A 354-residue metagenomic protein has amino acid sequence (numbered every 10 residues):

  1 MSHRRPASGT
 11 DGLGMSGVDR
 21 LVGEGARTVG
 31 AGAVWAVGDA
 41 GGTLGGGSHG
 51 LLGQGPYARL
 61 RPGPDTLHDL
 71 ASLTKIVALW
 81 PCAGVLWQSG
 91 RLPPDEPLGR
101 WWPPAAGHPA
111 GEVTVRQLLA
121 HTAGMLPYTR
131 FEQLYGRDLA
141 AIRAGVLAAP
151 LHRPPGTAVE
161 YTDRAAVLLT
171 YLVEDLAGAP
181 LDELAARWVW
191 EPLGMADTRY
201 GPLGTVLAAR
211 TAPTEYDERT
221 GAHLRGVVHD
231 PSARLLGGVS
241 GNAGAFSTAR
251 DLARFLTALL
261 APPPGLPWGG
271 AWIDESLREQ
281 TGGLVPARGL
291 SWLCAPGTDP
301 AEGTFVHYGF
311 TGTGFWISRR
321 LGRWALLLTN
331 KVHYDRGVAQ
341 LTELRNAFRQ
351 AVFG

Functional and structural regions predicted by a protein language model:
D11-L70, R91-P93: Short, conserved catalytic-motif segment at the N-terminal edge
G41, D69-D95, L169-E174, L252-F255 (+1 more regions): Active-site SXXK
G42, G46-G53, H108-G303: Short, surface-exposed loop or secondary-structure junction motifs that flank catalytic or metal-binding residues
H68-A71, V159-Y161: Catalytic tyrosine of NAD(P)H-dependent dehydrogenase/reductases that use a Tyr as the general acid/base
P93-H108: Short, glycine/proline-biased beta-turn/loop segments that scaffold the active-site neighborhood
Q117-L119, W324-L327: Structural recognition of the beta-strand scaffold that forms the well-ordered cores of secreted hydrolase catalytic
T311-R320, W324: Short, surface-exposed beta-strand/loop micro-motifs that present aromatic residues
V332-G354: Generic C-terminus detector
